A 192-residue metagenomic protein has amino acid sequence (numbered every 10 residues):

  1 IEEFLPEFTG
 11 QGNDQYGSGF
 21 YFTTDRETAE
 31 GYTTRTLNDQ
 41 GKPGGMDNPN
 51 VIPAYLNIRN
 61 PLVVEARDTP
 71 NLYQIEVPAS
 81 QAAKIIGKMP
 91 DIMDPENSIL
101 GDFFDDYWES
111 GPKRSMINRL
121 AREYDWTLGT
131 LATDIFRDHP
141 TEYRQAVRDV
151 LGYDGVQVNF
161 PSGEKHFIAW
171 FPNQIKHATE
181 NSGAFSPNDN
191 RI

Functional and structural regions predicted by a protein language model:
I1-I192: Active-site and NAD+-binding cores of ADP-ribose-processing enzymes
